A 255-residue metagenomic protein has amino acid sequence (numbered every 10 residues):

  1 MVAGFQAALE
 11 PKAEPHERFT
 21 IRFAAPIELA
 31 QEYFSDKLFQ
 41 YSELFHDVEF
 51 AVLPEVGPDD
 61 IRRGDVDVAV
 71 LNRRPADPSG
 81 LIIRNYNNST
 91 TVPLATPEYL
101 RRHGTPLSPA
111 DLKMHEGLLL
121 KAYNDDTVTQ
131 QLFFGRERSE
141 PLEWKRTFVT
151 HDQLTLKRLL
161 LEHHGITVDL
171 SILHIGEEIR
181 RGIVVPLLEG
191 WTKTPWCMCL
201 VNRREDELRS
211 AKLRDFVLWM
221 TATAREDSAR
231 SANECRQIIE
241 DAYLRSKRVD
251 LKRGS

Functional and structural regions predicted by a protein language model:
M1-P15: Alpha-helical linker/hinge and terminal dimerization helices associated with HTH transcriptional regulators
E14-I21, K113: Immediate post-signal peptide segment of exported/extracytoplasmic ligand-binding proteins
R18-P78: Central regulatory/effector-binding core of bacterial HTH transcription factors
T20-A24, A69, L118, T167 (+1 more regions): Short, well-ordered beta-strand segments
A25, L94-A95, H151, L170 (+1 more regions): A conserved hydrophobic position in a structured secondary element of the catalytic/binding core that shapes
E43, I175-G176, R181, W191-S255: C-terminal effector-binding regulatory domain of bacterial HTH transcription factors
L53-V149: Acidic, Gly/Pro-rich loop/turn segments at junctions of secondary structure
S139-P186, W191-T194: Hydrophobic hinge/microswitch elements
